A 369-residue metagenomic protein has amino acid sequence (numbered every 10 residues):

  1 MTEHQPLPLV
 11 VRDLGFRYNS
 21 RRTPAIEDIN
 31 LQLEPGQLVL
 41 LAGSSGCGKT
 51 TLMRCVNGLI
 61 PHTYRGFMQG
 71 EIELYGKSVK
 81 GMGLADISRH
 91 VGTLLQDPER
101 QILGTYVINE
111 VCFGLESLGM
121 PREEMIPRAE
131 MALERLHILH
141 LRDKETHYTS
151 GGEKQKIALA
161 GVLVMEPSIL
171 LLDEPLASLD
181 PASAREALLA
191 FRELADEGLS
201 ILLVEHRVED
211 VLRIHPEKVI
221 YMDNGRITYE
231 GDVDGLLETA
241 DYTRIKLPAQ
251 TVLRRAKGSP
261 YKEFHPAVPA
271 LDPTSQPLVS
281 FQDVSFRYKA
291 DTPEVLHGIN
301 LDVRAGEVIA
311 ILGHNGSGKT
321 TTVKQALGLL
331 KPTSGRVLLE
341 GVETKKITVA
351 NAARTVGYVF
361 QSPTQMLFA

Functional and structural regions predicted by a protein language model:
A42-S44, L312-H314: The feature captures the beta-strand-to-loop junction immediately N-terminal to the Walker
N57, L327: Helix-to-loop junction immediately C-terminal to a conserved catalytic motif
R65-K77, G335-E343, A352: Conserved ABC transporter NBD signature motif
E123-L141, V284: Conserved ABC ATPase "signature" region
E145-T149, E153: Conserved ABC ATPase signature
L159-A160: Hydrophobic anchor residue at the start of the ABC signature
L170-E174: Catalytic Walker B motif of ABC-type/P-loop ATPase nucleotide-binding domains
